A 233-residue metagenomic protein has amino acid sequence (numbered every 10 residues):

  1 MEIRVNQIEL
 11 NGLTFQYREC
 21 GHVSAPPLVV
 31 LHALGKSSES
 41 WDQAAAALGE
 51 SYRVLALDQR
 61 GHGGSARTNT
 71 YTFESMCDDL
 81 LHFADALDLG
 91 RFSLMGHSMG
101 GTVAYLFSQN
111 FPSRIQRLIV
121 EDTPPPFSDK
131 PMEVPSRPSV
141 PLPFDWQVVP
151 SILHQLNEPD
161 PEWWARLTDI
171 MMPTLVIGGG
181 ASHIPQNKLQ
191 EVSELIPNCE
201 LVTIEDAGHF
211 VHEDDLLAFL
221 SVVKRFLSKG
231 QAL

Functional and structural regions predicted by a protein language model:
M1-T14: N-terminal cap/lid segment of alpha/beta-hydrolase-fold proteins
L13-G64: Conserved HGGG/HGGXW glycine-rich cap/lid loop of the alpha/beta-hydrolase fold
S40-D42, S65-T70, K130-P131, N187-K188: Conserved catalytic-core motifs of eukaryotic protein kinase domains, centered on the activation segment
S75-F92: Conserved acidic catalytic loop of the alpha/beta-hydrolase fold
G90-F127: Conserved hydrolase catalytic core segment
I119, P124-D169: Helical cap/lid subdomains and adjacent loops of hydrolase enzymes that gate the active-site channel and determine
H154-E194, E200-T203, L216: Conserved serine/cysteine hydrolase catalytic core
C199, E205-L233: Catalytic active-site module of serine/aspartate enzymes centered on a nucleophile-bearing elbow/loop
